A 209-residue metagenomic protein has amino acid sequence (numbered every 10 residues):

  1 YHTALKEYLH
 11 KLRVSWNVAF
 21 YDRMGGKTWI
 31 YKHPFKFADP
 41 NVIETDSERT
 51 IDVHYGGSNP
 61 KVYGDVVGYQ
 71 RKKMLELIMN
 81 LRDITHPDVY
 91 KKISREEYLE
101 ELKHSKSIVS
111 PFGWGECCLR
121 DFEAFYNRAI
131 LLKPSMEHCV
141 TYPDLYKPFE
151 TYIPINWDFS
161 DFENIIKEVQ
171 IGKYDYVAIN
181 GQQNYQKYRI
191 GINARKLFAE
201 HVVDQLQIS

Functional and structural regions predicted by a protein language model:
Y1-L119, I130-P148, G191-K196: Nucleotide-sugar donor-binding catalytic core of glycosyltransferases
L77, E168, N184-K187: A generic secondary-structure signal
F125-Y126: Short alpha-helix at the nucleotide-sugar/activated-sugar donor binding site of glycosyltransferases and closely
L131, E150-N156, H201-S209: Short, contiguous hydrophobic alpha-helices characteristic of membrane insertion segments
I153-D175: C-terminal "capping" alpha-helix adjacent to the active site of nucleotide-linked donor transferases in cell-envelope
K173-L206: A charged, aromatic-enriched C-terminal amphipathic alpha-helix characteristic of glycosyltransferases across folds
